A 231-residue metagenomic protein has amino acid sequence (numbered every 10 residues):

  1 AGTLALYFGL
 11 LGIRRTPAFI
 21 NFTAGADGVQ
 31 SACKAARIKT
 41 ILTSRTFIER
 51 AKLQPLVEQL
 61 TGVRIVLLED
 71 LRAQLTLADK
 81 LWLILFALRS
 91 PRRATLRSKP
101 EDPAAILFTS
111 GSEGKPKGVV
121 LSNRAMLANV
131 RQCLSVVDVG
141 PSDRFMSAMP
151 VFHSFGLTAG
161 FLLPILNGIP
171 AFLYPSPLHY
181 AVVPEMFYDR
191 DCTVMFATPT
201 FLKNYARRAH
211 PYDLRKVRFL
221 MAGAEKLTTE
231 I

Functional and structural regions predicted by a protein language model:
A1-A24, A148-P150: Conserved AMP-binding/adenylate-forming
Y7-R14, K34-A35, H153, L162-L166: Short hydrophobic alpha-helices that are characteristic scaffold elements of the AMP-binding
L10, I41, P103, T109-S112 (+4 more regions): Conserved S/T- and glycine-rich ATP-binding loop of Class I adenylate-forming
G12-W82, R93-L96, D191, N204: Structural core segment of the AMP-binding/adenylate-forming
T43-K52, S176-L178, C192-I231: Adenylate-forming
I65-F108, G114-K115, S135-R144: Conserved pre-ATP/AMP-binding loop-to-beta segment of ANL
A87-P91, P100, V119-G140, A148 (+2 more regions): Conserved structural elements of the adenylate-forming
L127-R144, F152-T193, R208: Conserved AMP-binding/adenylation subdomain of ANL enzymes
